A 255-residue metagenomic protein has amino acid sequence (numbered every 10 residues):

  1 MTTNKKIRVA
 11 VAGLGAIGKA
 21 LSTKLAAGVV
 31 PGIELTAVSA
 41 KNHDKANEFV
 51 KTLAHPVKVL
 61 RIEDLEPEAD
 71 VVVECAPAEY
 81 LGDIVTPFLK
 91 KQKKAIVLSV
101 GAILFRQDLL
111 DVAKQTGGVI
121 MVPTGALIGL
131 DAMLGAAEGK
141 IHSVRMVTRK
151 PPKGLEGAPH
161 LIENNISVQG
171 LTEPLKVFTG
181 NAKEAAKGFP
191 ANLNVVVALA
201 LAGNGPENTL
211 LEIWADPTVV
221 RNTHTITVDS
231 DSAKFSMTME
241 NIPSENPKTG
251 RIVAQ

Functional and structural regions predicted by a protein language model:
V9-V11, E74: Hydrophobic Val/Ile/Leu positions in short beta-strands of Rossmann-like dinucleotide-binding domains
A12, A20, A126-Q255: Active-site-lining helix/loop region of Rossmann-like oxidoreductase modules
I17: Hydrophobic/small residue at the entry helix of a nucleotide-binding pocket
G28-V50: NAD(P)-binding Rossmann-fold cofactor-contacting core
V57, K91-K94, Q115-G118: A short helix->loop->beta-strand "cap" motif at the edges of active sites that frequently abuts
L60-K90, A102-F105: Beta-loop-alpha module in the N-terminal Rossmann-like domain of NAD(P)-dependent dehydrogenases, especially those
E74, V97-L98, I120-T124: General beta-strand structural signal in soluble alpha/beta enzymes
S99-V119: Rossmann-fold NAD(P)-binding glycine/threonine-rich loop
